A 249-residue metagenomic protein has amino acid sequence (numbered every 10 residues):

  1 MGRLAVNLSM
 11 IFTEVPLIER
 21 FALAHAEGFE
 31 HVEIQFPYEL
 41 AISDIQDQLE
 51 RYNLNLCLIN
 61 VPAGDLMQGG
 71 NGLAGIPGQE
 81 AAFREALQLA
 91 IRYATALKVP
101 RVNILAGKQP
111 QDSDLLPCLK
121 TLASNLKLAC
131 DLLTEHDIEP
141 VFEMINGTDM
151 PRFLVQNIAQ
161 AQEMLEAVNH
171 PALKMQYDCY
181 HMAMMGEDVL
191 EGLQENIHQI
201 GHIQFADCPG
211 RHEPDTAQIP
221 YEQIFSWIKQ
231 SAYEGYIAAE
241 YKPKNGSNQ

Functional and structural regions predicted by a protein language model:
M1-G28, Y38, L89-R92, K98-P100 (+2 more regions): Histidine-acidic metal/acid-base catalytic patches
M1-S9, L58-L73, A106-P110, I145: N-terminal small/glycine-rich loop or linker at the start of catalytic domains across soluble metabolic enzymes
F29, L54, I138, Y233: Short phosphate-binding/catalytic loops that engage adenosine nucleotides
E33, C57-N60, N103, V141 (+2 more regions): Conserved beta-strand positions in the central sheet of alpha/beta enzyme cores
E33-Y52, N60, A106-D114, D149 (+1 more regions): Glycine-rich, proline-tolerant flexible connector loops at the mouths of alpha/beta enzymes
S43-D47, G69-G72, D114-P117, F153-V155 (+2 more regions): Short secondary-structure transition/capping segments
D44-N53, N125-L133, G192-E195, Q223-I228: Catalytic-core regions built around general acid/base machinery
R51, L73-K174: Active-site acidic/histidine proton-transfer and metal-coordination neighborhood in alpha/beta enzyme cores
